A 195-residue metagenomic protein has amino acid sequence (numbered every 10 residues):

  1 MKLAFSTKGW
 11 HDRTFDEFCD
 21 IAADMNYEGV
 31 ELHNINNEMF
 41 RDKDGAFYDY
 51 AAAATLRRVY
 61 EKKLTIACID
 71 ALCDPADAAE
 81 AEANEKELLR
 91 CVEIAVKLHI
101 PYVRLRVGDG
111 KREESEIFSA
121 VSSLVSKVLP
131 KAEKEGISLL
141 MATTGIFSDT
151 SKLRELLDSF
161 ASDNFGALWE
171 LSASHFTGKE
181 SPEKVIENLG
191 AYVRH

Functional and structural regions predicted by a protein language model:
M1-P101, S126, S162, A191-V193: N-terminal pre-domain/capping segments
S6-W10, H33-N37, A71-D74, G108-G110 (+3 more regions): Active-site beta-loop-alpha junctions enriched in small/polar residues
F18-D20, G45-F47, E82-E85, I117-A120 (+2 more regions): Short, glycine/charged-enriched secondary-structure capping and boundary segments
E38-K43, P75-A79, D109-S115, H175-K179: A short acidic, helix-capping loop that chelates divalent metal ions and anchors anionic groups
A52-A53, S122, T150: Short, surface-exposed alpha-helical segments at coil->helix boundaries
A95-S115, E135-T144: Active-site groove signature of glycoside hydrolases
Y102, S126-H195: Acidic/histidine-rich catalytic cores of soluble enzymes
K111-V125: Active-site cleft segment of glycoside hydrolase catalytic domains centered on the general acid/base Glu
